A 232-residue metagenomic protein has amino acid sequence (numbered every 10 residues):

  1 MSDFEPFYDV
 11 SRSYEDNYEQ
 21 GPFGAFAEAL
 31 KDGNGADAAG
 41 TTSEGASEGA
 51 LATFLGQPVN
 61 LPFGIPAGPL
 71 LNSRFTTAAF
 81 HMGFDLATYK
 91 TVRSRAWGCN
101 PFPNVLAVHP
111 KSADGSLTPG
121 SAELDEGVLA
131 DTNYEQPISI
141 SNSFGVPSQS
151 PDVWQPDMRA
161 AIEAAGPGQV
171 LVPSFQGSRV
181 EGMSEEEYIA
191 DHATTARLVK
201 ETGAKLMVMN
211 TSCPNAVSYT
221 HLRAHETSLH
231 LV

Functional and structural regions predicted by a protein language model:
M1-V170, G177-V180: N-terminal capping/small domains of soluble enzymes
L71-A79, Y188-R197: Short, acidic/polar
L86, L206-V208: Residues at the N-termini of beta-strands
W154, Y188, H192, S228: Aromatic/hydrophobic pocket-lining residues that form the small-molecule binding cavity in soluble enzyme cores
F175-G177, N210-C213: Short, structured patches in soluble enzyme cores that scaffold and shape functional sites
F175-T195, R223: Short, electropositive alpha-helical surface patch
T220-T227: Conserved small/polar residues in nucleotide/adenosyl-binding loops
